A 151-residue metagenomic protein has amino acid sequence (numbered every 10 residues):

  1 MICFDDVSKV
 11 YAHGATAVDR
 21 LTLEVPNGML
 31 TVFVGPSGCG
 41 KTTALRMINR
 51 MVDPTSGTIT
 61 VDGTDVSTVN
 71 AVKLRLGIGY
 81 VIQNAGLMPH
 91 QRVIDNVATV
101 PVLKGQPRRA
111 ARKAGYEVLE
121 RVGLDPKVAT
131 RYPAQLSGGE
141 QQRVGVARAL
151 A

Functional and structural regions predicted by a protein language model:
V34-P36: The feature captures the beta-strand-to-loop junction immediately N-terminal to the Walker
N49: Helix-to-loop junction immediately C-terminal to a conserved catalytic motif
G57-D65, L74, A114: Conserved ABC transporter NBD signature motif
D65-G79, L103-R109: ABC ATPase NBD coupling module
H90-T99: Short coil-to-helix segment of the ABC ATPase nucleotide-binding domain corresponding to the Q-loop/switch region
V102, R109-K127: Conserved ABC ATPase "signature" region
Y132-L136, E140: Conserved ABC ATPase signature
V146: Hydrophobic anchor residue at the start of the ABC signature
